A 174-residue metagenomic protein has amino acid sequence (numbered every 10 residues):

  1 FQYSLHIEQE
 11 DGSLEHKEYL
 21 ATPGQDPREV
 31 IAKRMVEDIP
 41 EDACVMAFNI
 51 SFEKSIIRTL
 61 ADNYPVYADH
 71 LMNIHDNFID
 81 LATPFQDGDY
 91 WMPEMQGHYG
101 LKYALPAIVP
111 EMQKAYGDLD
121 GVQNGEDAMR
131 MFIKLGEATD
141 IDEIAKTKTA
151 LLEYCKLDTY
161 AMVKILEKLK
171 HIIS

Functional and structural regions predicted by a protein language model:
F1-E10: Active-site cores of enzymes that catalyze phosphoryl transfer or operate on phosphate-rich substrates
Q2, D42, D76, K148-T149 (+1 more regions): Active-site lining segments that contact anionic ligands and/or coordinate catalytic metals
I7, E15-D127: Conserved DEDDh/DEDDy metal-dependent 3′-5′ exonuclease domain
G12, R34, F78, A82 (+1 more regions): Residue-level signal for well-ordered alpha-helical segments
M46, A104-S174: Acidic, Mg2+-coordinating catalytic module of metal-dependent nucleases/exonucleases that use a two-metal-ion mechanism
